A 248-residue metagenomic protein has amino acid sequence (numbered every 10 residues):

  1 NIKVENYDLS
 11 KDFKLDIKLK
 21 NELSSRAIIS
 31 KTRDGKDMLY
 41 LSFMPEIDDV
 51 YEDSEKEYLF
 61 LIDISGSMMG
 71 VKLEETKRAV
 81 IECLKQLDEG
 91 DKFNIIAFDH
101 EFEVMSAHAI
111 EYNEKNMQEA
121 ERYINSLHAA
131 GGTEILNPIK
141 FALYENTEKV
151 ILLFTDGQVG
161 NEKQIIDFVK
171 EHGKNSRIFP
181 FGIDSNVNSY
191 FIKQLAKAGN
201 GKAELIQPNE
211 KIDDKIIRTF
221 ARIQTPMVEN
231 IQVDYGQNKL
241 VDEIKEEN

Functional and structural regions predicted by a protein language model:
V4-N248: Exposed acidic/Ser/Thr-rich ligand/metal-binding surfaces
